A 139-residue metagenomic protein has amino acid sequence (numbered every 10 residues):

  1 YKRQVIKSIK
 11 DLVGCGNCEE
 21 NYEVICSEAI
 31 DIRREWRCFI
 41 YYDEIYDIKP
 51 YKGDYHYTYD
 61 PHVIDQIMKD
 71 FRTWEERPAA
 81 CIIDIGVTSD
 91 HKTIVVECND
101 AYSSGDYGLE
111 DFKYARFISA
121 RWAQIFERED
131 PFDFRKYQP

Functional and structural regions predicted by a protein language model:
K2-R72, P139: Active-site nucleotide/adenylate-binding loops and adjacent lid/helix of ATP-dependent enzymes
K2-V13, N99, S104-E110, W122: Nucleotide/phosphate-binding sheet-loop regions of phosphoryl- and nucleotidyl-transfer enzymes
E20, A80, V96-D100: Generic, low-specificity signal for short hydrophobic/alpha-helical stretches with a mild N-terminal bias, encompassing
C26, G86, D106: Functionally constrained cores in energy, signaling, and assembly domains
R37-I40, H91-S104: A short beta-strand motif that forms the metal-chelation/ATP-contact edge of phosphoryl-transfer active sites
D47-V95, Y114-Q138: A long amphipathic alpha-helix within ATP-dependent nucleotide-binding catalytic cores
